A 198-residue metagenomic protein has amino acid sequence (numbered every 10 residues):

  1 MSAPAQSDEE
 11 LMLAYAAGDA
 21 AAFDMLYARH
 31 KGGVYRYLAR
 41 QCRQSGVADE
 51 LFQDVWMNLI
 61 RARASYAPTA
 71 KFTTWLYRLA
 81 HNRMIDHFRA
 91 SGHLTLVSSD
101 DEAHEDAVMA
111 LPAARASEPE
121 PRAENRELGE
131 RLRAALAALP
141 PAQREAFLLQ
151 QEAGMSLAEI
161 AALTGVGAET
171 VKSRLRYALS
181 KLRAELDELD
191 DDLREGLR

Functional and structural regions predicted by a protein language model:
S2-A3, A16-M25, Y35-D54, A168 (+1 more regions): Short, charged helix-capping/linker segments at alpha-helix termini
S2-P4, A14, R43, S91-L96 (+8 more regions): C-terminal edge and immediately downstream basic/flexible tail or linker adjoining helix-turn-helix-like DNA-binding
A16-A17, R40-S45, D54-K71, A90-S91: Sigma70-family region 2
Y27-S45, A62, L136, E185-E188: Amphipathic, Lys/Arg- and hydrophobic-enriched alpha-helical face
R29-G32, R40-R43, G129, L148-S156: Short helix-capping/turn signature of helix-turn-helix
H30, R174-Y177: Residues within the DNA-recognition helix of helix-turn-helix
E50-M57, A70-N82: Structural recognition of an alpha-helix C-terminal capping motif at a helix-to-coil junction
R61-P68, R78-S99, N125, R183 (+1 more regions): Arg/Lys-rich amphipathic alpha helix in sigma70-family domain 2
